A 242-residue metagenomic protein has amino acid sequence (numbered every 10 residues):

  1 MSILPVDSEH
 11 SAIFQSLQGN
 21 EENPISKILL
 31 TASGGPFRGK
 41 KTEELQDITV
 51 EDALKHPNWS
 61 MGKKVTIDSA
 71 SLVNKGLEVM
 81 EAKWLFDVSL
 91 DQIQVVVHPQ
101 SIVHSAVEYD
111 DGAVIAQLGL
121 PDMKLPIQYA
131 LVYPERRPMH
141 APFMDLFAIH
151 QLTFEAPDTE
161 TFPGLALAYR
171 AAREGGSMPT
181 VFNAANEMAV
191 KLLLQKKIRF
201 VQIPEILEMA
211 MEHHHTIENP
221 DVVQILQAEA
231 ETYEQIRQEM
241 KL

Functional and structural regions predicted by a protein language model:
M1-L242: Catalytic, metal-anchored helix/loop core of enzyme active sites in primary metabolism
